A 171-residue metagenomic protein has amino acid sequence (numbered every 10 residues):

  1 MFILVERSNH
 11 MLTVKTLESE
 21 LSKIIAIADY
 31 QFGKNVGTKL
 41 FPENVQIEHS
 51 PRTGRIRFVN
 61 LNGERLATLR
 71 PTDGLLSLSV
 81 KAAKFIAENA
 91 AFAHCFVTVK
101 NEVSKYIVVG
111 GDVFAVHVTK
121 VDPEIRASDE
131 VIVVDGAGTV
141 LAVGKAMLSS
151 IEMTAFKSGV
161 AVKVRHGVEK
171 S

Functional and structural regions predicted by a protein language model:
M1-L4, F114-V116: Extended interaction regions within the primary functional domain
F2-S22: Contiguous mid-protein beta-loop-alpha structural module that forms a pocket-lining wall or clamp of enzyme active
T16-S19, I24-V45, P51, R55 (+3 more regions): Beta-strand/loop-dominated core regions that host nucleotide or nucleotide-derived cofactor-binding catalytic loops
